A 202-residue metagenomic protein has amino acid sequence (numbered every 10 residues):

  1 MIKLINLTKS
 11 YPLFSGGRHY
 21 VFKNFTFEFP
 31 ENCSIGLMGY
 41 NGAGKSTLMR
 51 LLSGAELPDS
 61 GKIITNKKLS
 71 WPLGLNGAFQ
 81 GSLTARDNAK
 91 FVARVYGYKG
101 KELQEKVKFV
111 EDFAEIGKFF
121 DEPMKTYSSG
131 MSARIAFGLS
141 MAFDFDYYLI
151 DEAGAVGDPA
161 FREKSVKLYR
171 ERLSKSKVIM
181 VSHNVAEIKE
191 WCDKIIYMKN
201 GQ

Functional and structural regions predicted by a protein language model:
M1-L4, K9-N24, E28-E31, G36 (+1 more regions): A short, flexible loop at the N-terminus of ABC-type nucleotide-binding domains that lies
S10-P12, K68, L73-R162, V166-K167: ABC-family P-loop ATPase nucleotide-binding domains
E31-G36, A43-R94: ABC ATPase nucleotide-binding domain signature region
E56, G154, I196: Conserved catalytic/dimer-interface elements of ABC ATPase nucleotide-binding domains
G74, H183-N184: Conserved H-loop
L168-M180: Conserved catalytic loops of ABC-family nucleotide-binding domains
N184-E190: Conserved H-loop
W191-Q202: H-loop (His-switch) and adjacent beta-strand-loop-beta switch element of ABC-type ATPase nucleotide-binding domains
